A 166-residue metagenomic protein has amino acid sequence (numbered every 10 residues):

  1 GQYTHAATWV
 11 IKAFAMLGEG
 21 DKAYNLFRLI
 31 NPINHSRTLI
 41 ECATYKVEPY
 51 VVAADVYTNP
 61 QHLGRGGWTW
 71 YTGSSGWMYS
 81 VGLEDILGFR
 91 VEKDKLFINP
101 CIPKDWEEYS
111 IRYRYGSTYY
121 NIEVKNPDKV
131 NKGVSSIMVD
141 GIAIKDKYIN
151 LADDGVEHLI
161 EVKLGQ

Functional and structural regions predicted by a protein language model:
Q2, W9-Q166: Non-catalytic C-terminal accessory modules of carbohydrate-active enzymes
